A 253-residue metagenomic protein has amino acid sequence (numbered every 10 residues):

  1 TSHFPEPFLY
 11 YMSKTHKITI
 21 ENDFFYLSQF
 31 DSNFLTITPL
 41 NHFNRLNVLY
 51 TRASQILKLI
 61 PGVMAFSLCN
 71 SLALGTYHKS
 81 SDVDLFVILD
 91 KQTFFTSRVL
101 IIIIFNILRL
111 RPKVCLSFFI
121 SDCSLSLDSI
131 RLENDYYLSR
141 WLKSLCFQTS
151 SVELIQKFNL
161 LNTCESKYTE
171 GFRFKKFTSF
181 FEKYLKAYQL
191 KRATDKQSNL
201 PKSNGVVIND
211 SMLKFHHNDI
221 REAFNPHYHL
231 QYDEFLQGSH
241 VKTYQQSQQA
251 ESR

Functional and structural regions predicted by a protein language model:
T1-A65, C69-S80, L89-R253: Catalytic core of pol beta-like nucleotidyltransferases
